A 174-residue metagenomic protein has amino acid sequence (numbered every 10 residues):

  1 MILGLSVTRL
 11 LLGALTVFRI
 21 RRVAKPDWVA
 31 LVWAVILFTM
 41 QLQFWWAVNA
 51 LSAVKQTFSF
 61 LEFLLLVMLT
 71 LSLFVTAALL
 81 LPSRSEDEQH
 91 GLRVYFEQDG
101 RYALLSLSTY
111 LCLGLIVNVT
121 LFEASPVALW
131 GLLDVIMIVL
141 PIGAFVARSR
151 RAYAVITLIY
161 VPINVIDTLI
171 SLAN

Functional and structural regions predicted by a protein language model:
M1, K55-F74: Alpha-helical transmembrane segments
M1-T8: Hydrophobic transmembrane alpha-helical segments in integral membrane proteins
L5, V29-I36, V67-T70, S106-L107 (+4 more regions): Hydrophobic alpha-helical transmembrane segments of polytopic
T8-T16: Short helix-terminus and kink motifs of transmembrane alpha helices, predominantly at the cytoplasmic interface
T16-V29, A53-F58, E86-F96, F145-I156: Membrane-interface helix-boundary motifs at transmembrane edges
W28-L51: A generic, lipid-embedded transmembrane alpha helix
L65-L133: Membrane-proximal helix-loop-helix units in multi-pass membrane proteins
L105-N174: Glycine-rich, aromatic-bearing surface loops/beta-hairpins
